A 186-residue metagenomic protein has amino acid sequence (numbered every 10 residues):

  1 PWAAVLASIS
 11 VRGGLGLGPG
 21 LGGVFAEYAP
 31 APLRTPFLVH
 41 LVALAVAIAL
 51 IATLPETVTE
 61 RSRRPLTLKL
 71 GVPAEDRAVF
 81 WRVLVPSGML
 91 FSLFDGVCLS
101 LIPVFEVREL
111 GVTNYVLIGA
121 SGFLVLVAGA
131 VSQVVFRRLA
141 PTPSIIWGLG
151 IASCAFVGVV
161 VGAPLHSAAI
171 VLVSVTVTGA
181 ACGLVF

Functional and structural regions predicted by a protein language model:
A3, T35-V39, I118, S144: Alpha-helical transmembrane segments of multi-pass secondary-active solute transporters
V5-I9, V85, I146: Conserved glycine-rich helix-kink/hinge and helix-boundary motifs of the Major Facilitator Superfamily
L6-G14, V42, L90, A120 (+3 more regions): Small/hydrophobic positions within alpha-helical transmembrane segments of multi-pass membrane transporters
L6-P55: Helix-loop-helix hairpin linking two adjacent transmembrane segments in secondary transporters
P55-L84: Juxtamembrane intracellular "pre-TM" segments in multi-pass secondary transporters
V79-L117: Helix-loop boundary and gating motifs at the non-cytosolic
L117-P141, I151-A155: Transmembrane alpha-helices of Major Facilitator/SLC transporters
P143-F186: C-terminal transmembrane helical hairpin of 12-TM major facilitator-type secondary transporters
